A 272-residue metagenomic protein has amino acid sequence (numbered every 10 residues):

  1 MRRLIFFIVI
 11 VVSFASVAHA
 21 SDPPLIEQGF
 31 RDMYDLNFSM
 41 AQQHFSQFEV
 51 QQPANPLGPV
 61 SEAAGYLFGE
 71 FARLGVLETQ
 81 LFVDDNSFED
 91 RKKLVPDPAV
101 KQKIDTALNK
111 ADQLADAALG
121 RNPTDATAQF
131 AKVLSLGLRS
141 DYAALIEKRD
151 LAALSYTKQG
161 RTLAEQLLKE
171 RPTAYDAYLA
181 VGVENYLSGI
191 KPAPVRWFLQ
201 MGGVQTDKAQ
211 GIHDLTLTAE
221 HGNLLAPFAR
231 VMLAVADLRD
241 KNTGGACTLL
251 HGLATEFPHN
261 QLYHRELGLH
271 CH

Functional and structural regions predicted by a protein language model:
I5-A15: Bacterial N-terminal signal peptides
A18-A20: Boundary at the C-terminal end of the N-terminal hydrophobic targeting segment
D22-L25, R31-F45, A54, G65-T124 (+4 more regions): Short coil/linker segments at helix-helix boundaries
Q51: Helix-loop segments that flank and shape redox-cofactor active sites
A54-P59, A126-T127, Y175-D176, L224-F228 (+1 more regions): Boundary/linker segments of alpha-helical solenoid repeat arrays
G222-H272: Long, repeat-rich segments with strong aromatic
